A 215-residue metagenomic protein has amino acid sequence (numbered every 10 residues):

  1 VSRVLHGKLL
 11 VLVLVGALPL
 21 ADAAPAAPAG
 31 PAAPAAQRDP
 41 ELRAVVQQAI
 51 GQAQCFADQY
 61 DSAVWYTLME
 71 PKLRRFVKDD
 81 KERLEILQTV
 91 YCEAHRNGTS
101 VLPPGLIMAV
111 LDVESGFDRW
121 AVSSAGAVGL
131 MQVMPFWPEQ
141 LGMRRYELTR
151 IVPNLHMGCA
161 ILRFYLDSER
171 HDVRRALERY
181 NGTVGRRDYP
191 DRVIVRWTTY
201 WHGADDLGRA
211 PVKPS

Functional and structural regions predicted by a protein language model:
V1-V4: N-terminal secretory signal peptides that target proteins for export/translocation
K8-P19: Bacterial N-terminal signal peptides
V13, D22-A23, P135, F164: Residues at secondary-structure transition points
P19-L20, D112: Intrinsically disordered, low-complexity regulatory regions of eukaryotic regulatory proteins
A21-A29: Boundary at the C-terminal end of the N-terminal hydrophobic targeting segment
A32-S215: Catalytic glycan-binding domains that act on GlcNAc-containing polysaccharides
